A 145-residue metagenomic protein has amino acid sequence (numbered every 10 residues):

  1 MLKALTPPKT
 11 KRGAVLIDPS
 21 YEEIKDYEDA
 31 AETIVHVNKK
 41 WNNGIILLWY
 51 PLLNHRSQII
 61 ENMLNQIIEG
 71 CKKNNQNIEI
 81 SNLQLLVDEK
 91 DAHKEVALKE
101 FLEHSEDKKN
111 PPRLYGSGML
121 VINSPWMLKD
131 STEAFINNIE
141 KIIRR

Functional and structural regions predicted by a protein language model:
M1-R145: Class I S-adenosyl-L-methionine-dependent methyltransferase catalytic core
